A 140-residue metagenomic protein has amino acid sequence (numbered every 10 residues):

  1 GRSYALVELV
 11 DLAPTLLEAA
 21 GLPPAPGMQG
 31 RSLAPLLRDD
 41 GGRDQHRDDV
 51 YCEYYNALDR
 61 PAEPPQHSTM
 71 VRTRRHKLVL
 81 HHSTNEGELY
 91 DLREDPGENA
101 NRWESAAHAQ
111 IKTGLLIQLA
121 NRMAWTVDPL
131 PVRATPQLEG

Functional and structural regions predicted by a protein language model:
G1, G97-N101: Short small-residue beta-strand/loop micro-motif enriched in glycine and branched aliphatics
G1-L9: A short, structured beta-strand-centered segment in the mid-to-C-terminal lobe of catalytic cores from group-transfer
Y4, W103-A107: Short alpha-helix boundary/capping segments
V10-A13, E18-E88, L92, G97 (+3 more regions): C-terminal cap/loop subdomain of S1 sulfatases and analogous C-terminal strand-loop tails that border
